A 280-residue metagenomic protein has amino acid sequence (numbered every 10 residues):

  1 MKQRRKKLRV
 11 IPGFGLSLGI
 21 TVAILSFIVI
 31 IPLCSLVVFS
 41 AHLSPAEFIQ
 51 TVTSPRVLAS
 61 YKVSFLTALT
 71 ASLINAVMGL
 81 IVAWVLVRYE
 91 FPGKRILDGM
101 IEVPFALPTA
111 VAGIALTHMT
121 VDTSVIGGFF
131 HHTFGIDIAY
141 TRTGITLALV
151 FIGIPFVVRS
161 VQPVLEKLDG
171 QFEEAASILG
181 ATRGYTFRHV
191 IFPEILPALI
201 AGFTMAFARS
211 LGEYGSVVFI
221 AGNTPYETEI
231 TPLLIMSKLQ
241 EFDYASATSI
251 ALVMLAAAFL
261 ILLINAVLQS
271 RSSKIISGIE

Functional and structural regions predicted by a protein language model:
M1-I11: Short, Lys/Arg-rich, polar N-terminal cytosolic tail immediately upstream of the first transmembrane signal-anchor
R9-S44, T53-E166, V190-G215, F219 (+3 more regions): Membrane-water interface segments at the C-terminal ends of transmembrane alpha-helices in multi-pass inner-membrane
L168-F172, G278: Short glycine/proline-centered loop/turn elements that form peptide/ligand docking sites
A176: The alpha-helix within a helix-turn-helix
L179-G180, P193: Glycine/proline-centered hinge or cleavage motifs at structural transition points of membrane proteins
F219-T228: Juxtamembrane non-transmembrane "cap" segments at the membrane-aqueous interface of multi-pass membrane proteins
T231-L234: Transmembrane alpha-helical segments of integral membrane proteins
